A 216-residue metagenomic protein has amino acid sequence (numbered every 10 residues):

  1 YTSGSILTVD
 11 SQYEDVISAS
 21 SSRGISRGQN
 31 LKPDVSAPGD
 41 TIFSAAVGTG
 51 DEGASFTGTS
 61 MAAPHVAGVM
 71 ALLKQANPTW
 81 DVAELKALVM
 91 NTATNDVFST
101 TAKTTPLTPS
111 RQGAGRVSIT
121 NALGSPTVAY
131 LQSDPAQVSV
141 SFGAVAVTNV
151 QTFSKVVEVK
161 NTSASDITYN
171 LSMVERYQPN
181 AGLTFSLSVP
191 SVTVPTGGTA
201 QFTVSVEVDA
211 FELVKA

Functional and structural regions predicted by a protein language model:
Y1-A216: Loop-rich non-cytosolic ectodomains and luminal regions
